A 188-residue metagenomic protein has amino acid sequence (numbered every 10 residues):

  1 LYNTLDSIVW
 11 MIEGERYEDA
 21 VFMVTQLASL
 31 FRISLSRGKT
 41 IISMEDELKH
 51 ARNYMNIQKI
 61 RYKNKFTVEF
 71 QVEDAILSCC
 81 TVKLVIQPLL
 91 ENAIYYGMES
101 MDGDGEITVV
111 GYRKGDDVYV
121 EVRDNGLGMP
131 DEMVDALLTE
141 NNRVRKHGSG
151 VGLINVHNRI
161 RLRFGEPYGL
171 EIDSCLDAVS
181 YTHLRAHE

Functional and structural regions predicted by a protein language model:
Y2-D173: Two-component histidine phosphotransfer core
A178-S180: Acidic, proline/serine/threonine- and glycine-rich low-complexity intrinsically disordered segments
T182-E188: Conserved small/polar residues in nucleotide/adenosyl-binding loops
